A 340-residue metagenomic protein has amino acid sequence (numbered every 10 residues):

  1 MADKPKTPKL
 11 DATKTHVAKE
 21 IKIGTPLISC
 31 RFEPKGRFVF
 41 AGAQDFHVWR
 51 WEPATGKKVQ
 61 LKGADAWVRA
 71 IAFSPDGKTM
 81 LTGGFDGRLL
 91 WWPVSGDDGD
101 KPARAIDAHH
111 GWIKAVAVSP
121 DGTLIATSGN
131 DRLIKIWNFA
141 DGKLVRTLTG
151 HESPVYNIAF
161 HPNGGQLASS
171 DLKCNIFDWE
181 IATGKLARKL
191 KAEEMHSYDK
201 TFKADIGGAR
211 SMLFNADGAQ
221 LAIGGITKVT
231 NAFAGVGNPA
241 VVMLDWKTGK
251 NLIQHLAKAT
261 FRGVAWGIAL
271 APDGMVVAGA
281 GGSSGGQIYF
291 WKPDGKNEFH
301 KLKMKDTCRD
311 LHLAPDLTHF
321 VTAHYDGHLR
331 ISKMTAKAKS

Functional and structural regions predicted by a protein language model:
M1-S340: WD40-repeat beta-propeller superdomains and closely related acidic/aromatic-rich repeat-like regions
